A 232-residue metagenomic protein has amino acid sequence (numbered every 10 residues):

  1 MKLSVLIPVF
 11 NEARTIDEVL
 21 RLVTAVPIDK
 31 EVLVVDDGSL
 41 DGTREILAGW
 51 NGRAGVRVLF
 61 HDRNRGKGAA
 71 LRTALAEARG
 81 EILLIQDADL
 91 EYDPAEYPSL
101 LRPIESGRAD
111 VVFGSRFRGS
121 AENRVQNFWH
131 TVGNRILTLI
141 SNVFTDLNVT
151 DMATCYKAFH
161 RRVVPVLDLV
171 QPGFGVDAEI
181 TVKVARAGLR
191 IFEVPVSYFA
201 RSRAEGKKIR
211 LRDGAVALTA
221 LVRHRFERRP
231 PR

Functional and structural regions predicted by a protein language model:
K2-S4, E31, E179: Cell-envelope/extracellular polymer assembly enzymes that use nucleotide-activated donors
L3-E12, V19, V26, V35: A conserved hydrophobic helix/loop-capping motif in glycosyltransferases and polysaccharide synthases
R14-E18, D41-G49: Acidic helix N-cap motif at the loop->helix transition within catalytic regions of sugar-transfer enzymes
L20, T24, D29-S39, L59-H61: Short beta-strand/loop segment that forms part of the nucleotide-sugar
K30-L33, R44-E77: Conserved donor nucleotide-binding strand/loop of the catalytic core
D36-E45, L90: A conserved acidic beta->alpha catalytic loop
H61-E77, I82, P94-F174, R201-A220 (+1 more regions): Acceptor/aglycone-binding surface of glycosyltransferases and processive sugar-polymer synthases
